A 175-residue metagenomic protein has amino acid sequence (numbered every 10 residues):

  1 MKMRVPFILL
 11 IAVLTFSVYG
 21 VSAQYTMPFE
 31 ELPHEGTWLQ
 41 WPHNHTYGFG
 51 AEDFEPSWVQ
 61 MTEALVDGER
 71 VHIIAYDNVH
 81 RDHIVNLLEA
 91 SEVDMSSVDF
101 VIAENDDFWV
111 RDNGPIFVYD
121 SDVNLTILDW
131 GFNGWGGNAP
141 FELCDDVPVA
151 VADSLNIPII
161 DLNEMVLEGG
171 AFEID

Functional and structural regions predicted by a protein language model:
M1-I8: Bacterial N-terminal signal peptides that target proteins for export
I8-S17: Bacterial N-terminal signal peptides
L9, S22-A23: Active-site bordering "gate/hinge" segments that shape substrate access to catalytic or cofactor-binding pockets
A23-D175: The feature marks the mature, well-folded catalytic cores of soluble enzymes
